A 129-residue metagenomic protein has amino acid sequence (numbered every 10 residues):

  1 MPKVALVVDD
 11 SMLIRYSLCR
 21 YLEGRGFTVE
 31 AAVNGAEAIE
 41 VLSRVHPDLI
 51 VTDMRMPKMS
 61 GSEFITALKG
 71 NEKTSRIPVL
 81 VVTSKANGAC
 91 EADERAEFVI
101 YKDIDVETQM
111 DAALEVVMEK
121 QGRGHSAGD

Functional and structural regions predicted by a protein language model:
M12-E30: Two-component/phosphorelay signaling modules centered on CheY-like receiver
A31-L49: Acidic, metal-coordinating helix/loop segments flanking the phosphotransfer/catalytic sites of two-component signaling
H46-D48, K73-P78: His-Asp phosphorelay/catalytic-motif detector in bacterial-type signaling
D53: Active-site residues of response regulator receiver
M56: Receiver (REC) domain active-site loop signature in two-component systems and cognate sites in sensor histidine kinases
L80-V82: Hydrophobic/aromatic residues positioned on beta-strands within the core alpha/beta folds
R95-V117, Q121-R123: Output/docking surface of receiver
